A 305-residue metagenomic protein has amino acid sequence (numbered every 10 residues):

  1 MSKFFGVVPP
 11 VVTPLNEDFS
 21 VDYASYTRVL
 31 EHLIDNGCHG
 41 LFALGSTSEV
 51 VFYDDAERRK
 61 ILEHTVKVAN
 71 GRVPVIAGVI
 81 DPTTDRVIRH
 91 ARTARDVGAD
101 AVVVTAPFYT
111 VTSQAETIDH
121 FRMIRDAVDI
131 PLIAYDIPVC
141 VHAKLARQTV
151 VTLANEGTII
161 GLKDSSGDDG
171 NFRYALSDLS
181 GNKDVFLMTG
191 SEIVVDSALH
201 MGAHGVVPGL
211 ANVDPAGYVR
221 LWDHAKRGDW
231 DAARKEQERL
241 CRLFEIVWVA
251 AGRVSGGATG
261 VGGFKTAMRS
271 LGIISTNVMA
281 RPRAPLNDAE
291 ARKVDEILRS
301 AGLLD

Functional and structural regions predicted by a protein language model:
S2-K144, A284, L304: Active-site beta->alpha loop and helix N-cap motifs at the rims of alpha/beta catalytic domains
G6-P14, H32, N36-C38, T47 (+2 more regions): C-terminal alpha-helical cap/extension of soluble enzyme domains
Y26, R58, L62, V87 (+5 more regions): A general structural signal for well-ordered alpha-helical segments in protein cores
N36, K60, H64-A69, T93 (+8 more regions): Alpha-helical structural signal in soluble globular domains
Y53-A56, R89, Q114-T117, L145-R147 (+4 more regions): Short secondary-structure transition/capping segments
D126-A127, C140-W248: Catalytic alpha/beta core domains of metabolic enzymes, predominantly
